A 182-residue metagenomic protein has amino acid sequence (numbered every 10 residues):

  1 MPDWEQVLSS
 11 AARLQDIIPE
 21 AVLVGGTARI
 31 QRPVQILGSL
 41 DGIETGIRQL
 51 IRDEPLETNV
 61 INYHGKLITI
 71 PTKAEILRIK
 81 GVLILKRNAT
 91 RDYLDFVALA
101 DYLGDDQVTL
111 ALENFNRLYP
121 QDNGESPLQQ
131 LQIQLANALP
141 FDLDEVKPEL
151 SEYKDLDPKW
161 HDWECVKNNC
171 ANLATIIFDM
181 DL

Functional and structural regions predicted by a protein language model:
M1-L182: Compositionally biased terminal segments of proteins
